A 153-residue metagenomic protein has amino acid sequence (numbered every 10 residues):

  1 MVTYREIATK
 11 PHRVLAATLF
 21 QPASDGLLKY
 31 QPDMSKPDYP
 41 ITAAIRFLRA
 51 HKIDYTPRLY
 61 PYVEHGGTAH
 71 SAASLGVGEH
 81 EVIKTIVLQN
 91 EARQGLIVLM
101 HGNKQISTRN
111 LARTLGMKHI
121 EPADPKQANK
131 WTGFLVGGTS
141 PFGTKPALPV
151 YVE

Functional and structural regions predicted by a protein language model:
M1-V2, A16-A23: A cross-taxon signal for low-complexity, glycine/charged-rich
V2-I7, Y30: Short, low-complexity segments with poor structural confidence in diverse proteins
I7, Q21-G26: N-terminal polybasic/positive-inside topogenic patches
K10-A16: Short, low-complexity, charge-dense intrinsically disordered segments
P11, P22, Y30-P32: Cationic, low-complexity basic patches in intrinsically disordered or flexible, solvent-exposed regions
G26-E153: Extended, low-hydrophobicity, polar/charged segments
